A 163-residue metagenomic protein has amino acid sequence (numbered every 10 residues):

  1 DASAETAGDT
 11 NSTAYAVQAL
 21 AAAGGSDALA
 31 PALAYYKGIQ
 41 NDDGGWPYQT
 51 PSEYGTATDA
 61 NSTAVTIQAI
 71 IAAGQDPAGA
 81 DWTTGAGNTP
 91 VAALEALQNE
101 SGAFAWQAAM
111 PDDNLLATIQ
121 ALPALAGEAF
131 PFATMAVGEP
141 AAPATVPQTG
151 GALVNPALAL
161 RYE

Functional and structural regions predicted by a protein language model:
D1-P31, D42-G87, N99-E100, F104-A133: An alpha-helical repeat/solenoid feature that recognizes helix-turn-helix modules
P31-A32, L158: A general marker of short, structured functional hotspots
K37-N41: Compact integral membrane and secretory-pathway proteins
A93, A109-R161: Terminal, non-catalytic domain-edge segments
